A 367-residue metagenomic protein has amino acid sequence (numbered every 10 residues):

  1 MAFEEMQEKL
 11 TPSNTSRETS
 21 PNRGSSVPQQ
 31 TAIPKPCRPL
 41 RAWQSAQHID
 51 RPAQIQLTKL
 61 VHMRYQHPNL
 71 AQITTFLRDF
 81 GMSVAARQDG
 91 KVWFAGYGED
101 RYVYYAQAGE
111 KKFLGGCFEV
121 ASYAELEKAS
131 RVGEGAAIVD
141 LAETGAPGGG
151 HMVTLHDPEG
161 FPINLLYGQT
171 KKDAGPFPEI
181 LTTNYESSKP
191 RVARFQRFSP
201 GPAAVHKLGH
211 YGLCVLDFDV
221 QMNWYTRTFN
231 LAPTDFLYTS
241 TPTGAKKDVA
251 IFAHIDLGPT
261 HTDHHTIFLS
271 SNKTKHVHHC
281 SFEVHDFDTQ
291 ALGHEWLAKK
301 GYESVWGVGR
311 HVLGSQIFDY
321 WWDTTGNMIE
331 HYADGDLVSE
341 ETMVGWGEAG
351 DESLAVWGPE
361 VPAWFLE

Functional and structural regions predicted by a protein language model:
A2-E5, L10-G24, I55-R101, L213-T262: Core segments of cupin and vicinal oxygen chelate
A2-L10, Q66-A71, D89, C117-P162 (+6 more regions): Vicinal oxygen chelate
M6-A71, G115-G116, F177-V220, A232 (+1 more regions): N-terminal beta-strand motif that seeds the catalytic metal site of vicinal oxygen chelate
P39-W43, M82-L114, P162-Q169, T234-H278 (+2 more regions): Conserved short beta-strand elements that form part of the metal-binding/catalytic scaffold of enzyme active sites
R41, K59-D79, V84-W93, G98-K111 (+5 more regions): Catalytic cores of nucleotide-enabled group-transfer and carboxylate-activating enzymes in metabolic and assembly-line
G149, L155-F177, L181: Acyl-donor-binding surface of acyltransferase catalytic domains
I163-L165, G201-A203, W224-R227, A245: Extended, charge-rich helix/loop segments that form flexible, surface "patches" used to engage negatively charged
T170-E186, A193, L337-D351: A short, polar/charged loop-to-alpha-helix boundary motif
